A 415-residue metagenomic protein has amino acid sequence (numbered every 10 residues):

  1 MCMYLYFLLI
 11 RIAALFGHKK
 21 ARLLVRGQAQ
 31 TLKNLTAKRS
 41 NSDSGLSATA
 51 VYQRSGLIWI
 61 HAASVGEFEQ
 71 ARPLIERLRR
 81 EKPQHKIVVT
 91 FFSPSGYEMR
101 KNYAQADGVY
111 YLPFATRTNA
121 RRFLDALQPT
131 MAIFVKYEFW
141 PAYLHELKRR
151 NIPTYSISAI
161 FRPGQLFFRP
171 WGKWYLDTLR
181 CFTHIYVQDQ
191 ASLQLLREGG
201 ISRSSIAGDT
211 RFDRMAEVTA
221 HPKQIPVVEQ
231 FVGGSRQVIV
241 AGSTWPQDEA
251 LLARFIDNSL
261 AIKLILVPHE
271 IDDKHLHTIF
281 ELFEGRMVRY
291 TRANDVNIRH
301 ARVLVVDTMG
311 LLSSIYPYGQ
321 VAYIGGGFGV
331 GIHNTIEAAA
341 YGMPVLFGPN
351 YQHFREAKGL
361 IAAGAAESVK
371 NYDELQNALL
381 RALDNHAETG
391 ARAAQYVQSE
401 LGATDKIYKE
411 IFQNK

Functional and structural regions predicted by a protein language model:
R11, L15, K19-H221, V240 (+3 more regions): Active-site and donor-binding regions of nucleotide-sugar-utilizing enzymes
R54-I58, E229-I239, E249-A250, I262-K263: Charged active-site motifs of nucleotide-sugar-dependent glycosyltransferases
P73-Q84, T90-F91, Y97, I239 (+1 more regions): Donor-nucleotide binding loops and adjacent catalytic segments primarily of GT-B fold Leloir glycosyltransferases
R100-A104, E198-G200, L276-E284, G359: Short, aromatic/basic amphipathic alpha-helical patches
I152-T154, L264, M287, V345: Hydrophobic beta-strand scaffold residues
F182, E198, L312, Y316-Y396: Catalytic binding pocket for nucleotide-activated donors in carbohydrate/polymer assembly enzymes
R211, V288-G329, N334-T335: Donor nucleotide-activated moiety binding/catalytic core segment of transferases that use nucleotide-activated donors
E400-K415: C-terminal alpha-helical cap of glycosyltransferases
